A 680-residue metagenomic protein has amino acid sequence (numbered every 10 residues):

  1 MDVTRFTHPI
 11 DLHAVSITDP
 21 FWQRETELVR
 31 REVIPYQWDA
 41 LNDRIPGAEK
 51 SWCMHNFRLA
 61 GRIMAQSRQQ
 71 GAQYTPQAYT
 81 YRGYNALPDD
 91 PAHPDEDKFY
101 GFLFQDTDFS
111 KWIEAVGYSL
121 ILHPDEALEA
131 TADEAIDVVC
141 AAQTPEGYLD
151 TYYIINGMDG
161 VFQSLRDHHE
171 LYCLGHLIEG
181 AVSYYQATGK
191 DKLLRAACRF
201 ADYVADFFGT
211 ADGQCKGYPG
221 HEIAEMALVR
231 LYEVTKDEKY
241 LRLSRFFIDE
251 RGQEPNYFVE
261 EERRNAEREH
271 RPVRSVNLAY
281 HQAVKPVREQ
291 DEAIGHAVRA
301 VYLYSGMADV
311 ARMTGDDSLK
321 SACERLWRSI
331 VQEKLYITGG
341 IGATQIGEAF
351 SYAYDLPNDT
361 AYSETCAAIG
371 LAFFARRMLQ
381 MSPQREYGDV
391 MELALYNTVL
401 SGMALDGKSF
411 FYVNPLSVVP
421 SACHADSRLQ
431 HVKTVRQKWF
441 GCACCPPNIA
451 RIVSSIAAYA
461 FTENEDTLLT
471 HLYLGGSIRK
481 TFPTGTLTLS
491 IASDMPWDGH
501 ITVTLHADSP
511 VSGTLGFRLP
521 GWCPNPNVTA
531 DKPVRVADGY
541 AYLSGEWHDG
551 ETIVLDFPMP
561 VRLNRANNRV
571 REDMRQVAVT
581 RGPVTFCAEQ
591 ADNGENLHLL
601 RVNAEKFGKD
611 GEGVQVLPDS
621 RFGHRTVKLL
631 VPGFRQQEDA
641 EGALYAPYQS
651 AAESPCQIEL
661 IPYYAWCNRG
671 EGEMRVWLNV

Functional and structural regions predicted by a protein language model:
M1-D108, D133-Y153: Low-complexity, Ser/Thr/Pro/Gly-enriched N-terminal "stalk/linker" regions
R5, I10-L12, D19, L120-D133 (+6 more regions): Structural helix-adjacent loops and short alpha-helical linkers that scaffold large soluble proteins
F6, Q66-Q70, H93-F109, G160-C173 (+7 more regions): Solvent-exposed loop and edge beta-strand segments that line ligand/cofactor-binding and catalytic clefts
A14, S244, C323, D389-N397 (+4 more regions): C-terminal beta-rich recognition modules with glycine/proline-rich loops and embedded aromatic residues
W22, I113-E126, G175-K190, A224-K236 (+6 more regions): Well-ordered alpha-helical scaffold segments within catalytic/enzyme domains
N156-V234: A conserved hydrophobic secondary-structure block that centers on an alpha-helix together with its immediately flanking
R312-E333, N358-K408, V419: Catalytic-core region of carbohydrate-active enzymes that cleave or remodel glycosidic bonds
P510-A530: Beta-strand-rich binding/interaction modules
